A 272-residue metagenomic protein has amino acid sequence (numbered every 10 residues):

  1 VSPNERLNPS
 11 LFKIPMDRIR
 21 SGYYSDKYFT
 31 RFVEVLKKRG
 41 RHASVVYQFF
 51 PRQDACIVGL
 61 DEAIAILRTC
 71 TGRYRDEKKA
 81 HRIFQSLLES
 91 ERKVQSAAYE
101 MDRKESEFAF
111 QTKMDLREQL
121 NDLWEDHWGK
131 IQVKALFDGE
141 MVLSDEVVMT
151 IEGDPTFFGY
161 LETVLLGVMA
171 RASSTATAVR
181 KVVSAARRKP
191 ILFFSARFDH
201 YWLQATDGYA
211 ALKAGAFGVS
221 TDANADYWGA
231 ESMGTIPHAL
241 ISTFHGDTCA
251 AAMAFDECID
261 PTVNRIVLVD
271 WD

Functional and structural regions predicted by a protein language model:
V1-V263: Ordered alpha/beta subdomains of enzyme catalytic regions
T150, I266-W271: Catalytic beta/alpha-barrel core
